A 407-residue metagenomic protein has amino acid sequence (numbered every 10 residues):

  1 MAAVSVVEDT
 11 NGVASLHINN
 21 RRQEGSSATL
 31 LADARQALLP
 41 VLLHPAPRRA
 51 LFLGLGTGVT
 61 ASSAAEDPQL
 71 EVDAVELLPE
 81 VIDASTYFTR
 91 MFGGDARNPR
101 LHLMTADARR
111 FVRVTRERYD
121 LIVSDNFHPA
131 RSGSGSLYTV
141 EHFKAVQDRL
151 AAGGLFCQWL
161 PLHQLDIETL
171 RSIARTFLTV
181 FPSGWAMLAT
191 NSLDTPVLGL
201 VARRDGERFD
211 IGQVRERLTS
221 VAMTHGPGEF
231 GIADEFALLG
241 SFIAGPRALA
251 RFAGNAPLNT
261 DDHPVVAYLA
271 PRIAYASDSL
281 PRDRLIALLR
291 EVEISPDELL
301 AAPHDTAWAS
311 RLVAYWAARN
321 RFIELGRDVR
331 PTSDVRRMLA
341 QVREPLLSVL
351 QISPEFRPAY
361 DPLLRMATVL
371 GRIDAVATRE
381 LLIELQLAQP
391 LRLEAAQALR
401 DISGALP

Functional and structural regions predicted by a protein language model:
M1-H44, R49-L51, M91, D107-R109 (+2 more regions): Soluble small-group transferase modules, centered on the S-adenosyl donor enzyme superfamily
S27-L178, G184-A186, L193-T195: The AdoMet/dcAdoMet-binding core of the Class I SAM-like
E324, L363-M366, L399: Structural register within alpha-helical repeat arrays
R330-D334, A367-A375, A405: Short coil/turn linking the two alpha-helices of tandem helical-hairpin repeats
R337-V349, D374-Q386, P407: Alpha-helical repeat scaffolds
P358-A359, A395: TPR alpha-solenoid repeat register
L391-P407: Terminal, low-structured helical/coil segments at or just beyond the last alpha-helical repeat
